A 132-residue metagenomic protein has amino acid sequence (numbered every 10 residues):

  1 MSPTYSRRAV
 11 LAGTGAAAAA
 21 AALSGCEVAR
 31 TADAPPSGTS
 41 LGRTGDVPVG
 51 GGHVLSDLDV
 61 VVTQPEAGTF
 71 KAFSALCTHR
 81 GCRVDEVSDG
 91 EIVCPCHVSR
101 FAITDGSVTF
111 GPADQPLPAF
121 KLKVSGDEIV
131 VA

Functional and structural regions predicted by a protein language model:
S2, A12-D89, I103, Q115-A132: N-terminal pre-ligand scaffold of iron-sulfur
Y5-A9: Bacterial N-terminal signal peptides that target proteins for export
E91-V98, V108-L117: Short cysteine/histidine-rich metal-coordination sites, predominantly Zn2+-binding motifs
